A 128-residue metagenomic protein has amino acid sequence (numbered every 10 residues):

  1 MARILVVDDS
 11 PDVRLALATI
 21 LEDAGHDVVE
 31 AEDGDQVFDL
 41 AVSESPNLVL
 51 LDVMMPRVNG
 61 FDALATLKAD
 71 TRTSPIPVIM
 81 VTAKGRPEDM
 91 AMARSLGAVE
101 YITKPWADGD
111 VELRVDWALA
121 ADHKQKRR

Functional and structural regions predicted by a protein language model:
L15-D23: Charged docking surfaces used in two-component/phosphorelay signaling
G25-E32, L40: Short hydrophobic/Thr-rich beta-strand motif most characteristic of the beta2 strand and flanking loop of CheY-like
E44-L50: Active-site beta3 strand of CheY-like receiver
M55: Receiver (REC) domain active-site loop signature in two-component systems and cognate sites in sensor histidine kinases
V99: Short, glycine/charged-rich "phosphate-handling" switch motifs in NTP-dependent and phosphotransfer domains
W106-D116: C-terminal output helix
